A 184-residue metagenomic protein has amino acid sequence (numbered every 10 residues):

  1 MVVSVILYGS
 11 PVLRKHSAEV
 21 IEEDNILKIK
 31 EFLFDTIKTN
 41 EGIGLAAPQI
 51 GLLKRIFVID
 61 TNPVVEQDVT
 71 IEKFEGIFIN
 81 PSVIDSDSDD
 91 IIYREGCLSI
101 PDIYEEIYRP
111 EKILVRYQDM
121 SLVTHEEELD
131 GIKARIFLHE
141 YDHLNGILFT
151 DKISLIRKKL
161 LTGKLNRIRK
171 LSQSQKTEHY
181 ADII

Functional and structural regions predicted by a protein language model:
M1-I184: Positively charged
